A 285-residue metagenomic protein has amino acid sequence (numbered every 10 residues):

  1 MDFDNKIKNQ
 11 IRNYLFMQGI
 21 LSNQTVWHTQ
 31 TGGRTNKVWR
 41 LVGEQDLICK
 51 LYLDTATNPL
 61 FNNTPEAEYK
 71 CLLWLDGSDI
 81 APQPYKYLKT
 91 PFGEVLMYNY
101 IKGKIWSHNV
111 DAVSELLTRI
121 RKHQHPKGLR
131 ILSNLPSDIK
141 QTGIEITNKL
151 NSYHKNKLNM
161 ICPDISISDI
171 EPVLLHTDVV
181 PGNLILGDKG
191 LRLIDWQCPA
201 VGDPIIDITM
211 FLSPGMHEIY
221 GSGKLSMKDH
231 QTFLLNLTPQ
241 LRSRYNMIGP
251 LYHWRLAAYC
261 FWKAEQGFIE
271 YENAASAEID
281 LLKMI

Functional and structural regions predicted by a protein language model:
M1-N23: Juxta-kinase regulatory segment immediately upstream of eukaryotic protein kinase catalytic domains
L15-Q24, G77-I80, I167-S168: Short secondary-structure junctions
T31, T35-R130: ATP-binding pocket architecture of kinase catalytic cores
T31-G43, L47-C49, C162-I206: Active-site acidic catalytic loop and adjacent metal/ATP-binding pocket of ATP-dependent phosphoryl transfer enzymes
A56, I105, L184, V201-D203 (+1 more regions): Conserved protein kinase catalytic core
L88, Y100-K155, I165-P172, C198-P204: A cross-family kinase active-site recognition segment
A200, N246, L256-I285: Helical subdomain adjoining the active site within ATP-dependent kinase catalytic cores
I206-Q240, P250-I269: Active-site activation/catalytic loop segments of kinase-like enzymes and analogous catalytic loops in related
